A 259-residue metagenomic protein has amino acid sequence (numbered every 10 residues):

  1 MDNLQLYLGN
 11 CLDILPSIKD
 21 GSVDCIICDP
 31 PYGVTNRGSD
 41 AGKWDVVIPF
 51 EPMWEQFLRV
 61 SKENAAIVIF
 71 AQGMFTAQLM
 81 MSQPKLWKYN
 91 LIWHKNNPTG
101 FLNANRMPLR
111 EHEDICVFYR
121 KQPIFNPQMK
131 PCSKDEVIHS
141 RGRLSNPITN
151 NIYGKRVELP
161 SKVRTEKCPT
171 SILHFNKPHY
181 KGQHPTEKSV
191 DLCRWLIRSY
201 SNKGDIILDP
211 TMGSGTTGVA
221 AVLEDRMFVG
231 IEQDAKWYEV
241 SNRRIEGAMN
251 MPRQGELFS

Functional and structural regions predicted by a protein language model:
M1, N242-L257: Short, conserved SAM-binding/catalytic segment of Class I S-adenosyl-L-methionine-dependent methyltransferases
M1-I231, K236-V240: Core catalytic lobe of class I
Y7, L257-S259: Acidic, gly/ser/pro-rich intrinsically disordered tails
